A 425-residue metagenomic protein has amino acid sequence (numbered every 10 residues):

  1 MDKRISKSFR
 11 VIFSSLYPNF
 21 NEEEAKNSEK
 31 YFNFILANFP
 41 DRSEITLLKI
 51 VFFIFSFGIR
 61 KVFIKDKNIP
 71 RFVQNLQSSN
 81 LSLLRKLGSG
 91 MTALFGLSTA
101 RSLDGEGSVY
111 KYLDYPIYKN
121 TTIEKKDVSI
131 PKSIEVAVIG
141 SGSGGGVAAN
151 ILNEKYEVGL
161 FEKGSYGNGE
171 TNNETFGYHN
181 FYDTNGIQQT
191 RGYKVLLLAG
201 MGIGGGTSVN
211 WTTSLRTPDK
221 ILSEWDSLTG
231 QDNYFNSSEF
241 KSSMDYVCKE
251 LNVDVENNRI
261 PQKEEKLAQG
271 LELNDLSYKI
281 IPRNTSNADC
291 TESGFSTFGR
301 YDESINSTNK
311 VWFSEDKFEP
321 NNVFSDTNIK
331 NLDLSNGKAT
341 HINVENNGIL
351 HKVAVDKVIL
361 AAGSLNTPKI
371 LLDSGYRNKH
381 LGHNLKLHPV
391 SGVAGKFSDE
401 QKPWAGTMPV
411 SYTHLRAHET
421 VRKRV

Functional and structural regions predicted by a protein language model:
D2-R101: Flexible, low-complexity segments enriched for small/polar residues
A93-K125, N233-N331: Conserved redox-cofactor binding core of oxidoreductases
I130-S133: Short helix-loop-beta connector
E135-G159: N-terminal Rossmann-like FAD-binding beta1-loop-alpha1 element of flavoenzymes
G164-G169, E174, G202, E345-L350 (+1 more regions): Glycine-rich loop(s) and the adjacent beta-strand/alpha-helix scaffold that form part
G177-E256: Redox-cofactor-proximal catalytic regions of oxidoreductases
K338-I342: Short, hydrophobic/aromatic-rich segments at coil-to-beta transitions
H414-V425: Single conserved hydrophobic/aromatic residue that forms the stacking wall/gate of nucleotide- or nucleobase-binding
